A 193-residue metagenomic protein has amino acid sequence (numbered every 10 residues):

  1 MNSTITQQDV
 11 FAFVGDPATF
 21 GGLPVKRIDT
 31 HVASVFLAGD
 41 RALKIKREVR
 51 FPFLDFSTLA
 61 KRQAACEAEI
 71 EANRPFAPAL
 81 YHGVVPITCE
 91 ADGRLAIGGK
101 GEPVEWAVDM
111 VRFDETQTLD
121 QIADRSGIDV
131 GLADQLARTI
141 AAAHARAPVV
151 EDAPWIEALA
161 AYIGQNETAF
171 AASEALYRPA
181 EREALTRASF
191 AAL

Functional and structural regions predicted by a protein language model:
M1-G22: Juxta-kinase regulatory segment immediately upstream of eukaryotic protein kinase catalytic domains
Q7, R50-V84, Q121-L136: A conserved alpha-helical element in kinase catalytic cores
A18-A38: ATP-binding glycine-rich phosphate-binding loop
H31, V49-R50: Regulatory and interdomain segments flanking nucleotide-handling catalytic cores in signaling/defense enzymes
R41-R47: Conserved catalytic cores of phosphodiester-cleaving nucleases, focusing on short active-site segments
F53-S57, R94-K100, V108-L193: ATP-dependent phospho-/nucleotidyl transfer catalytic cores
G83-E102: Short beta-strand micro-motifs within the conserved protein kinase catalytic domain, predominantly in the N-lobe
